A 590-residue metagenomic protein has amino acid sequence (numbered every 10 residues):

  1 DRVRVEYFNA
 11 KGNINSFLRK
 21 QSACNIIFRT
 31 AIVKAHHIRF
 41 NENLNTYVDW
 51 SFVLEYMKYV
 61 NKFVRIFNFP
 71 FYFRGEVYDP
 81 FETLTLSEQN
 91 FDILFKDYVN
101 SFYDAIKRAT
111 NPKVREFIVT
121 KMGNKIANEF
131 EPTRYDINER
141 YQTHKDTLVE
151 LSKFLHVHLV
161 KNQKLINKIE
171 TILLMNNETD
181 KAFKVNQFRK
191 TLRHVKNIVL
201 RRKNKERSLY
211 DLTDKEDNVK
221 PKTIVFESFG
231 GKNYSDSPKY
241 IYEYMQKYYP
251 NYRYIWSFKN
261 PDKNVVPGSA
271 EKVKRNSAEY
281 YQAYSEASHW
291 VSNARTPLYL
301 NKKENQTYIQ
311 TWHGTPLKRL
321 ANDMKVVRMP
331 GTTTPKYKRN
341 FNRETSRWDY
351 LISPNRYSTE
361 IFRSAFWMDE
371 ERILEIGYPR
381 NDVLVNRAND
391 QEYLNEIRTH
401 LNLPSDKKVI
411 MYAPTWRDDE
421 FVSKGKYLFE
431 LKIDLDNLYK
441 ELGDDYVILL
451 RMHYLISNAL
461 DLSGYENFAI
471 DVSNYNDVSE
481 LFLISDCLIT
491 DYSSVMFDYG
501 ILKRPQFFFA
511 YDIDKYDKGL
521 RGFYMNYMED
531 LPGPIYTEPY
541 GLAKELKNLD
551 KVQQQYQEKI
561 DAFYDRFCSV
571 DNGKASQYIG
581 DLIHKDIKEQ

Functional and structural regions predicted by a protein language model:
F8-Q89: Conserved nucleotide-sugar donor-binding catalytic segment
N68-K203, K247, S569: C-terminal subregions of glycosyltransferases and related glycan-biosynthesis enzymes
I166-Y281: N-terminal pre-catalytic "stem/leader" segment of glycosyltransferase-like enzymes
N233-Q246, S364-A365, P379-L462, Y536-E538 (+1 more regions): Conserved catalytic-core segment of nucleotide-activated headgroup transferases in glycan assembly
V273-H289, R295, L449, Y454-F497: Donor nucleotide-activated moiety binding/catalytic core segment of transferases that use nucleotide-activated donors
W290-R319, Y475-L520: A donor-sugar binding/catalytic signature common to diverse glycosyltransferases and related nucleotide-sugar
K318-F421: A nucleotide-sugar donor-handling region in carbohydrate enzymes
S463-N467, S494-F567: Catalytic binding pocket for nucleotide-activated donors in carbohydrate/polymer assembly enzymes
